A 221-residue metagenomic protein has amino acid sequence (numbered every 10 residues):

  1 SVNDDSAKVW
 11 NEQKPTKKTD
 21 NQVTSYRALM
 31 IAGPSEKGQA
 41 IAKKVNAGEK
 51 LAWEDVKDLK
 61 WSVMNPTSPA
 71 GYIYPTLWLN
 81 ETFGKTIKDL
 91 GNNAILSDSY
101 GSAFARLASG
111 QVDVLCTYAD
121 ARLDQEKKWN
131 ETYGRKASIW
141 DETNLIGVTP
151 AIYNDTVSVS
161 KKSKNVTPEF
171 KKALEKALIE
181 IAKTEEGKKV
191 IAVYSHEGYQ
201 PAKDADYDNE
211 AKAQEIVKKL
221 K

Functional and structural regions predicted by a protein language model:
S1-N3, C116-T117: Short beta-strand and adjacent tight-turn residues that come in two discontinuous sequence segments and form the edges
V2-L29, D89, T132-N165, K171 (+1 more regions): Periplasmic-binding protein-like
N3-P69: A conserved helix-loop-strand patch within extracytoplasmic ligand-binding domains of the periplasmic binding
A7-N11, F83, K88-N92, R122 (+3 more regions): Short, surface-exposed, polar/charged, turn-prone segments marking secondary-structure boundaries
A7-P15, G33-Q39, L96, Y118-K128 (+2 more regions): Short, surface-exposed, charge-dense and proline/glycine-enriched linear segments
A28-I41, V112-Q125, K162-E180, E210-I216: A broadly tuned preference for mixed-charge, low-complexity surface segments
V45-T167: Pocket-lining segment of extracytoplasmic ligand-binding domains
T82, N165-K221: An extracytoplasmic/periplasmic, membrane-proximal ligand-sensing/linker region
